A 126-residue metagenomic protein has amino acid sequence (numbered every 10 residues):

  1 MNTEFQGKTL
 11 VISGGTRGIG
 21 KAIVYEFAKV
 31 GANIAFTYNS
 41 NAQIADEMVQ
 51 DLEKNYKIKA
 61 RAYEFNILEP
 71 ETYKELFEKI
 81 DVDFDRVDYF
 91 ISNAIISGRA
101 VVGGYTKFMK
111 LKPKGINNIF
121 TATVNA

Functional and structural regions predicted by a protein language model:
T9, T16-G18: Conserved glycine-rich cofactor-binding loop
I12-S13, S92-I95, T123: Structural signature of the Rossmann-like NAD(P)-dependent dehydrogenase/reductase core
F27: Aromatic pocket-lining residues of Rossmann-like dinucleotide-binding sites
V30-E47: Conserved glycine-rich Rossmann-like NAD(P)H-binding loop of the short-chain dehydrogenase/reductase
A42-Q43, E64-L76, P113: The beta1-alpha1 cofactor-binding region of Rossmann-like NAD(H)/NADP(H)-dependent oxidoreductases
Y56-K59, K79-S92, K112-G115: A glycine-rich helix->loop->beta "capping" turn within Rossmann-like NAD(P)(H)-dependent oxidoreductase domains
D88, F108-A126: Catalytic Tyr-X3-Lys loop
N93-G104: Conserved NAD(P)H cofactor-binding loop of Rossmann-fold oxidoreductase domains
